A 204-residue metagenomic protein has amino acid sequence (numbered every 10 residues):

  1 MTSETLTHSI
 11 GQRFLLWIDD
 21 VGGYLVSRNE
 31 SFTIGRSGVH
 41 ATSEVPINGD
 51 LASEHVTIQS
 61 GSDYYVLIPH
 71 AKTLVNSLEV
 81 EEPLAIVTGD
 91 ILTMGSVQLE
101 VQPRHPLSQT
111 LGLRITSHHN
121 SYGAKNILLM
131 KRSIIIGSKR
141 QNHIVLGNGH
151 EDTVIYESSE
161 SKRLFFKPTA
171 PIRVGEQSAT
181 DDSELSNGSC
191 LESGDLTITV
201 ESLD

Functional and structural regions predicted by a protein language model:
M1-L6, L99-Q102, I198-D204: Lipid interaction determinants
M1-S31: Hydrophobic, helix-prone linear segments
Q12-W17, K72-V75, L111-H118, A170-V174: Short polybasic amphipathic segments
L25-G89, L129-G194: Forkhead-associated
L78-K139: Surface-exposed beta-loop interaction hotspot
Y122, I127, L196-I198, D204: Non-catalytic C-terminal interaction regions
